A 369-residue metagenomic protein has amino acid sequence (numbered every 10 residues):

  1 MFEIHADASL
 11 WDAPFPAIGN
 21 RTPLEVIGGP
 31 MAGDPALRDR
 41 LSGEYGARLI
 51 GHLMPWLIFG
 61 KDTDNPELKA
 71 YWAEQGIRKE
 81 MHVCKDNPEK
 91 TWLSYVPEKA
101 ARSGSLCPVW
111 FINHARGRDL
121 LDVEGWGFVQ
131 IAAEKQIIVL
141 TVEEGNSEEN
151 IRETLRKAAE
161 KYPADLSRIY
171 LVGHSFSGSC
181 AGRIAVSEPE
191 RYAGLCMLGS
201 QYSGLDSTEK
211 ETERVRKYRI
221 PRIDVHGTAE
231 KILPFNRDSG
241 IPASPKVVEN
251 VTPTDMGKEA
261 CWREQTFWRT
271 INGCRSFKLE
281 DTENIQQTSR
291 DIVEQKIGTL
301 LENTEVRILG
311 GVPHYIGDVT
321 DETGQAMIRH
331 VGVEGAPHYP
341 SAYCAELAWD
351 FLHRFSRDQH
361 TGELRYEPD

Functional and structural regions predicted by a protein language model:
M1-C107, V172-I184, G194-C196, D281-D321 (+2 more regions): A domain-start/cap signature at the N-terminus of enzymes
P97, I112-R116, T141-G145, V172-F176 (+5 more regions): Active-site-proximal beta-strand/loop segments in catalytic clefts of secreted hydrolases
A100-G145, S203-L205, I232, P340: Short substrate-entry loop that stabilizes the transition state in hydrolases
S105-W110, I137, R168, I220-P221 (+1 more regions): Alpha/beta-hydrolase fold active-site loops
E144-P163, R183: Alpha/beta-hydrolase active-site loop
P163-S175: Alpha/beta-hydrolase fold nucleophile elbow
A193-G194, G199-G324, G335-H338: The feature captures the conserved acid-bearing segment of alpha/beta-hydrolase catalytic domains
Y343-A348: Post-His helix in hydrolase/transferase enzymes
